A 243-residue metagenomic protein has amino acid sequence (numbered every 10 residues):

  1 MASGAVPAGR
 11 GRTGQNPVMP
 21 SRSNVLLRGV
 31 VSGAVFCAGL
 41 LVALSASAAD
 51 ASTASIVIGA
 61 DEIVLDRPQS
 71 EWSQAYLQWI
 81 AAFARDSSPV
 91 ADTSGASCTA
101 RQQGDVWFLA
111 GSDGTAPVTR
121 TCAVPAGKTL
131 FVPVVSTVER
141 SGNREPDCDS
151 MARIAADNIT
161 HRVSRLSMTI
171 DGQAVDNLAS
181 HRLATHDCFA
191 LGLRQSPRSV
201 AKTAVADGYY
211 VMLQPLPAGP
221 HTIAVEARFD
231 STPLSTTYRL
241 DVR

Functional and structural regions predicted by a protein language model:
P17-A34: Bacterial N-terminal signal peptides that target proteins for export
A43-A46: N-terminal signal peptide c-region/cleavage motif recognized by signal peptidases
S52-S97, V242-R243: N-terminal segment immediately downstream of the Sec signal-peptide cleavage site in secreted/extracellular proteins
V106-F189: Extracellular-facing segments of soluble proteins and assemblies that are Gly/Ser/Thr-biased and enriched in aromatics
K128, P217-P220, A224: A glycine-anchored, Pro-Gly-centered beta-turn/N-cap motif
G192-R194, R198-Y210: Aromatic sugar-binding surface patches on proteins that engage polysaccharides or sugar-phosphate polymers
R228-S235: Short acidic/polar inter-strand loop motif in beta-rich domains
T236-D241: C-terminal edge beta-strand
